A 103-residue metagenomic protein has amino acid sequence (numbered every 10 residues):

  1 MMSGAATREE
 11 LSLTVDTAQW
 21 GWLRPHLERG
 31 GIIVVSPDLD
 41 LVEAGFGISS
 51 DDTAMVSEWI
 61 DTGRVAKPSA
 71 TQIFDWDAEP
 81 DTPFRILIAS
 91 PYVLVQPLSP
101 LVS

Functional and structural regions predicted by a protein language model:
M1-S50: N-terminal, charge-rich interaction modules
S3, S12, S36, S49-S50 (+5 more regions): Generic serine detector
T7, T14-T17, T53, T62 (+2 more regions): Residue-identity detector for threonine
L23-P25, T62, E79: Enriched - but not universal
P37-L39, I60-R64, P91-V93: Generic secondary-structure microfeatures
E43-W76: Short, hydrophobic/π-rich interface segment
K67-S103: Short, compact, well-ordered microdomains
